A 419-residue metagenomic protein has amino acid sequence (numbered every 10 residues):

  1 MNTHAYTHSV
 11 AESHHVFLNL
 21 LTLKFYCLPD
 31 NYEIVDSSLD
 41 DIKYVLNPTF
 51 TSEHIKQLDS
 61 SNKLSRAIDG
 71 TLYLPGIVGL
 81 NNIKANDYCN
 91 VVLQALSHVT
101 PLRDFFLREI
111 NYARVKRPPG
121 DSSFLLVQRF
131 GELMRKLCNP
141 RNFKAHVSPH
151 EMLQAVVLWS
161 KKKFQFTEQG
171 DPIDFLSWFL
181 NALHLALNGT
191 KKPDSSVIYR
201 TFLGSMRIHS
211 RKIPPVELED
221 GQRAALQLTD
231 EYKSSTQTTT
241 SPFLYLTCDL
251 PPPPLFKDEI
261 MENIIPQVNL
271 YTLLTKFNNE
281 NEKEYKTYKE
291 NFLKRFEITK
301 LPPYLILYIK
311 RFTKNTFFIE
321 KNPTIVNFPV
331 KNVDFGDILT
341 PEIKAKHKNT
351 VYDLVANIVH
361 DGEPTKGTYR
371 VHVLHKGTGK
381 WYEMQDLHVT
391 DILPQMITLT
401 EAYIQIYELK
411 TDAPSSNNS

Functional and structural regions predicted by a protein language model:
N2-S419: UBL (ubiquitin/ubiquitin-like) substrate-recognition surfaces within cysteine isopeptidase catalytic folds
